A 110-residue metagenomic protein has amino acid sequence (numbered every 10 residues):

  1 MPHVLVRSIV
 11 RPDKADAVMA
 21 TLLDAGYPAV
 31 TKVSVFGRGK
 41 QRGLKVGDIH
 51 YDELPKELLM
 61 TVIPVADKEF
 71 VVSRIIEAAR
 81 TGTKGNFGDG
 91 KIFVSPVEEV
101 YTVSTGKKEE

Functional and structural regions predicted by a protein language model:
M1-E110: Positively charged, small/polar-rich N-terminal and surface patches that mediate targeting and assembly and bind
